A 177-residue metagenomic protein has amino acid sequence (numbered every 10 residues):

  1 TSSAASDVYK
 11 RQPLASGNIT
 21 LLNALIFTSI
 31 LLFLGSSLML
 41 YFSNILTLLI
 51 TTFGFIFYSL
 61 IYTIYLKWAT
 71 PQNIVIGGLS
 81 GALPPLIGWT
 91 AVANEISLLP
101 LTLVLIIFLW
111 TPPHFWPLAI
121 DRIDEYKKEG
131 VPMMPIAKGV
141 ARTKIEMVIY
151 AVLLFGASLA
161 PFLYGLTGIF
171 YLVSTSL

Functional and structural regions predicted by a protein language model:
T1-A5, Y9: Single conserved hydrophobic/aromatic residue that forms the stacking wall/gate of nucleotide- or nucleobase-binding
P13-L25, I61-S80, M133-I145: Interhelical loop and helix-boundary elements at the membrane-water interface of polytopic inner-membrane proteins
N18-L25, Y41, I45-L48, S97-V104 (+3 more regions): Membrane-water interface of alpha-helical transmembrane segments
I26-T70, I149-L177: Transmembrane helix-loop-helix
I61-T70, L86-A93, P113-P117: Juxtamembrane membrane-interface segments at transmembrane alpha-helix termini
L66-G77, N94-P100, I120-V131: A cytosolic-side transmembrane-helix exit/cap motif
L86-I96, L154-P161: Hydrophobic alpha-helical transmembrane segments in multi-pass integral membrane proteins
L103-L177: C-terminal membrane-associated helical module and adjoining short loops/tails
